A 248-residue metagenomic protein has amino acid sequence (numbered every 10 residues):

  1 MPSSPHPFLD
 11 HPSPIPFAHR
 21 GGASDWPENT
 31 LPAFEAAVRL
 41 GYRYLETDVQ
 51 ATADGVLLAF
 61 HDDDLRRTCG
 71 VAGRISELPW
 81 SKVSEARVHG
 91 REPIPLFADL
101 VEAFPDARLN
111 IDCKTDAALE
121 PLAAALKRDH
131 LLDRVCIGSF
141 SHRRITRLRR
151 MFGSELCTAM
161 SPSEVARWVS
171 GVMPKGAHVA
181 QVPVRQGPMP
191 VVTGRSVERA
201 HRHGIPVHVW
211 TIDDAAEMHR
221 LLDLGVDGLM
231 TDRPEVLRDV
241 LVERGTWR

Functional and structural regions predicted by a protein language model:
M1-R248: Phosphate-group recognition and catalysis centered on beta-loop-alpha active-site segments
